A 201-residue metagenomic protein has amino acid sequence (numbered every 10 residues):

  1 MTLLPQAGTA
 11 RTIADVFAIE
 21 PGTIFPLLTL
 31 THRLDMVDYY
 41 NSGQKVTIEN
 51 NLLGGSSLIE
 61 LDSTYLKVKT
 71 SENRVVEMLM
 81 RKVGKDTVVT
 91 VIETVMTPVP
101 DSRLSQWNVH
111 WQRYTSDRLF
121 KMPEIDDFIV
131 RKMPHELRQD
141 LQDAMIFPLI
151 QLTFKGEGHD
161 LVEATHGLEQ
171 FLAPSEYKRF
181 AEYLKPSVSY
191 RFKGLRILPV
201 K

Functional and structural regions predicted by a protein language model:
M1-L3: Bacterial N-terminal signal peptides
G8-R81: Terminal domain-start segments
G55-K67, N108-D117, K193-R196: Surface-exposed loop/turn elements that mediate protein-protein interactions on large endomembrane-trafficking
V68, T94-P100, D143, E176-A181: Short consensus segments that form the blades of beta-propeller domains, in both extracellular/periplasmic
N73-V76, V89, V99-L104, I146-L149 (+1 more regions): Short, surface-exposed coil-to-beta transition loops
G84-T94, E157-T165: Acidic/hydrophobic-patterned starts of short beta strands in beta-sheet-rich repeat architectures
V88-M122: Mid-length scaffold segments of soluble, non-membrane domains
D117-G194, L198-K201: Short aromatic loop motif centered on NTY/YTY
